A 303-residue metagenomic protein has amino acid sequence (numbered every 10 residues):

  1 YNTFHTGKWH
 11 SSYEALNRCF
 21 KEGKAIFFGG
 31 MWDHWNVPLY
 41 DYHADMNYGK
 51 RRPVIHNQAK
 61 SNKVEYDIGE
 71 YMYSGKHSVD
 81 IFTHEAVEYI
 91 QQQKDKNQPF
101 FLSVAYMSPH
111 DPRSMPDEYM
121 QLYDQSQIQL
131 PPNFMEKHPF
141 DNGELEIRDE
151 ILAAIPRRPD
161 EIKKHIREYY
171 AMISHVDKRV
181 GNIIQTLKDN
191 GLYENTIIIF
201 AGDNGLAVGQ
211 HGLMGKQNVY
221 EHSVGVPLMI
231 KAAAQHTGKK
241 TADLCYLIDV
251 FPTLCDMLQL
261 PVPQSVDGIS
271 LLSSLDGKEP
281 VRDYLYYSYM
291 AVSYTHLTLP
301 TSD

Functional and structural regions predicted by a protein language model:
Y1-T6, E14-F28: Active-site segment of extracytoplasmic enzymes that catalyze sulfate/phosphate-ester chemistry
S12-Y13, D111: Generic structural signal for helix capping and beta-alpha/helix-loop junctions
D33-C245, M257-S265: Active-site-proximal cap/lid insertion segments
Q217-E221, Y289, S293-Y294: Short Gly/Pro-enriched turn/cap motifs at secondary-structure boundaries
L247, F251: Zinc-coordinating Cys/His ligand positions in small cysteine/histidine-rich zinc-finger domains
D276-V281: Basic phosphate/pyrophosphate-binding loop/patch that engages nucleotide-derived ligands
D283-Y287: WW-domain-binding short linear motifs
T295-T301: Conserved small/polar residues in nucleotide/adenosyl-binding loops
